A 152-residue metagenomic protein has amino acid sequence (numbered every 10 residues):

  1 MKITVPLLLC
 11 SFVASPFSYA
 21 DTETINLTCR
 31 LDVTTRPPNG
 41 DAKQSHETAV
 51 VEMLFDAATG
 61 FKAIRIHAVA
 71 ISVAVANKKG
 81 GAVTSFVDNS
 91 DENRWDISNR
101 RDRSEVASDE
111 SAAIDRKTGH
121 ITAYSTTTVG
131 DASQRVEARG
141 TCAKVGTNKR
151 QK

Functional and structural regions predicted by a protein language model:
M1-T4: Positively charged n-region of N-terminal signal peptides that target proteins for export
P6-S15: Bacterial N-terminal signal peptides
P16-D21: Sec/Tat signal peptide C-region and signal peptidase I cleavage site
E23-H67, N89-I97, R101-D115: Short, solvent-exposed loop/hinge segments that bridge or flank secondary-structure elements
S108, A112-S125, E137: Extended soluble regions of mature proteins
S125-K152: Edge beta-strand at a domain terminus
